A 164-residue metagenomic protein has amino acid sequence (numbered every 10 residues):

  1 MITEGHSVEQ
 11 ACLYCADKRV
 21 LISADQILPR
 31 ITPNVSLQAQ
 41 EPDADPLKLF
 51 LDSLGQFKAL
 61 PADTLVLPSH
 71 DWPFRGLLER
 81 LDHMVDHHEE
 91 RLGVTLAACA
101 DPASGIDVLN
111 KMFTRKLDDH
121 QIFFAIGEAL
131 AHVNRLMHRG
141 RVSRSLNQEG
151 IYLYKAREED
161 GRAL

Functional and structural regions predicted by a protein language model:
I2-L92: Metallo-beta-lactamase
V94-L164: C-terminal regulatory/interaction regions
